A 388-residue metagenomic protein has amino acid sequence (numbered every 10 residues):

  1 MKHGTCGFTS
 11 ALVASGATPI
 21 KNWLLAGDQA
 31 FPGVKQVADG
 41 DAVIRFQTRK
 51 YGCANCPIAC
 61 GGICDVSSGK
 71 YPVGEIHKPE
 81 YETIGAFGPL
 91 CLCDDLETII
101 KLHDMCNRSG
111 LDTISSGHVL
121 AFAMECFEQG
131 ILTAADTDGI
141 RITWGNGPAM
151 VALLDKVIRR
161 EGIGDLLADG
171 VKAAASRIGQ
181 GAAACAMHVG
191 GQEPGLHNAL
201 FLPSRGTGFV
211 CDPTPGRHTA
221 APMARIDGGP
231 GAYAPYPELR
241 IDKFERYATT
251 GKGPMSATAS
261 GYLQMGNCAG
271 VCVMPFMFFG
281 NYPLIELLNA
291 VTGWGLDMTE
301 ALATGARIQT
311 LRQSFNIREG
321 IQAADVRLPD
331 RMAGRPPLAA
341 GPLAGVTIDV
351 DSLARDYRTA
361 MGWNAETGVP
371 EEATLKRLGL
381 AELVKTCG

Functional and structural regions predicted by a protein language model:
M1-G388: Extended C-terminal regions of large enzymes
